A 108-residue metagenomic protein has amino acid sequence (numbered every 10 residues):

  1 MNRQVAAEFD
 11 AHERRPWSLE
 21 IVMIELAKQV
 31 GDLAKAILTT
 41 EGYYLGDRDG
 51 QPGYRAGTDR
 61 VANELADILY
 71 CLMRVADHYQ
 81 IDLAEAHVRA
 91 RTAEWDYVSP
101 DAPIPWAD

Functional and structural regions predicted by a protein language model:
M1-L65, L69-D108: Flexible "arm" and connector segments at domain edges
